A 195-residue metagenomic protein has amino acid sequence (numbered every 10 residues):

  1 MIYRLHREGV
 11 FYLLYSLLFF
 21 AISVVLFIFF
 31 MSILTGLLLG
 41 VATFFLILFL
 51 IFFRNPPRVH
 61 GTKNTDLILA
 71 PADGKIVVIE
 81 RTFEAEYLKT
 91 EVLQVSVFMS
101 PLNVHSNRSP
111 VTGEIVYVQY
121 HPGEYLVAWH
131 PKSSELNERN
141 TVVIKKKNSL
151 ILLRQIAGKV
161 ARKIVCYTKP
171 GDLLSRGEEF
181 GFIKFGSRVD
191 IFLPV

Functional and structural regions predicted by a protein language model:
M1-V195: Contiguous, well-folded functional domains in the mature portion of proteins
